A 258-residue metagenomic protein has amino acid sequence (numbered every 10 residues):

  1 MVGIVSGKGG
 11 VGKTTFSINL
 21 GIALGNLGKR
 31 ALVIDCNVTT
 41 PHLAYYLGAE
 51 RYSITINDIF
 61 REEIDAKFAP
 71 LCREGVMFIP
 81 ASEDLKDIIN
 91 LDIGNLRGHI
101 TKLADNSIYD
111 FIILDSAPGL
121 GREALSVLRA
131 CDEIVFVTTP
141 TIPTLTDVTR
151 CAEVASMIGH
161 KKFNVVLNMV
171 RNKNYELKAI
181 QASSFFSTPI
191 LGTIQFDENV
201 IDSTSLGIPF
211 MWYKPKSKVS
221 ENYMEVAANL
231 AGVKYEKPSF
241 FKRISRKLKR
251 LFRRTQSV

Functional and structural regions predicted by a protein language model:
M1, V33, V76-F78, I190-T193: Conserved beta-strand scaffold positions in the cores of enzyme catalytic domains, especially in NTP/NDP-utilizing
M1-D35: Walker A/P-loop phosphate-binding motif and the immediately C-terminal alpha-helix
G9, I59, I79, D115 (+3 more regions): Residue-level signature of catalytic and energy-coupling elements of molecular machines, predominantly ATP/GTP-dependent
V33-S107, S205-L206: P-loop/Walker-type NTP enzyme "switch/lid" segment
T39, Y52, D92-L96, D105 (+7 more regions): Helical mechanochemical/support elements of P-loop NTPase systems and associated helical scaffolds
G98, A104-S107, F111, S116-D202: Conserved catalytic-core segment of NTP-binding enzymes
M157-V258: C-terminal lobe/tail of nucleotide-utilizing enzymes
